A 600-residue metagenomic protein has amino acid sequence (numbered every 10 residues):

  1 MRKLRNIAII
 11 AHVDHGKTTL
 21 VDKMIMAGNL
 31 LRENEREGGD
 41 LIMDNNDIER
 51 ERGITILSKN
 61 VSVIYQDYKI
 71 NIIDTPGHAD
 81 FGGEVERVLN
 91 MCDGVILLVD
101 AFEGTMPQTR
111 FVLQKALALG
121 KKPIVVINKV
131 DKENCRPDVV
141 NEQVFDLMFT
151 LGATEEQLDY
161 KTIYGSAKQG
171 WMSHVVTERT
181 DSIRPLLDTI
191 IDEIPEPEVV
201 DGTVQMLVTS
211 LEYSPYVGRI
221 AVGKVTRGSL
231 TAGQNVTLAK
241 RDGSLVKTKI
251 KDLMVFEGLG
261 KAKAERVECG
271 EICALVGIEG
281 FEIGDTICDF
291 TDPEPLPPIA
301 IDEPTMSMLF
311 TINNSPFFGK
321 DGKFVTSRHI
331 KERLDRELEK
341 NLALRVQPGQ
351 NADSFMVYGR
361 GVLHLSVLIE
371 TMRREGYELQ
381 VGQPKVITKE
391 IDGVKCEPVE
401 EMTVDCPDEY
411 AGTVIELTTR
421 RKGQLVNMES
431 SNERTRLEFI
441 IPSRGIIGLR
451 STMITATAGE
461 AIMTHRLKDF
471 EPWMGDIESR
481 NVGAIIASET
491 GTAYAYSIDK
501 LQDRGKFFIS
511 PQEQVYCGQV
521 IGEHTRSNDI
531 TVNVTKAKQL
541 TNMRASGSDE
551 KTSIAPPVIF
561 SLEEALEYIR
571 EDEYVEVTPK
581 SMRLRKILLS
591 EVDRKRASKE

Functional and structural regions predicted by a protein language model:
M1-V99, E103, Q143, L211-S214: P-loop NTPase switch module centered on the Walker A-proximal segment
R2-T19, C92, F102-Q114, G120-K122 (+15 more regions): Conserved structured catalytic cores and adjacent interaction surfaces of nucleotide-binding/hydrolyzing enzymes
D14, L20, G53, I72-D74 (+18 more regions): Residue-level signature of catalytic and energy-coupling elements of molecular machines, predominantly ATP/GTP-dependent
E37-D40, V125, L151-T162, P197-L207 (+9 more regions): Interdomain boundary/hinge elements
K122, K132-D192: Canonical P-loop GTPase G-domain recognition
Q205-M308, F318-K320, V482, G491-T541 (+2 more regions): Conserved nucleotide-binding/hydrolysis modules and their immediate coupling elements across P-loop/ASCE NTPase motors
S315-L338, K551, A555: A short, contiguous, amphipathic alpha-helix enriched in charged residues
S581-R583, I587-E600: Acidic, low-complexity intrinsically disordered tails
